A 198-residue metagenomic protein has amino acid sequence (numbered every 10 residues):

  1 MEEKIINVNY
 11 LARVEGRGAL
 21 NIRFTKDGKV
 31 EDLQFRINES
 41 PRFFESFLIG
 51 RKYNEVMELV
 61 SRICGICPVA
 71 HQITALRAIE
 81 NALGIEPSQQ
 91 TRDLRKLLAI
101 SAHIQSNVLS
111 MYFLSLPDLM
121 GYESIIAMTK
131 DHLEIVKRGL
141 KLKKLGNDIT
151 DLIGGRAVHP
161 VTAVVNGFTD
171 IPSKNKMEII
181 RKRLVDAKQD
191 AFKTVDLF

Functional and structural regions predicted by a protein language model:
M1-F198: Active-site bordering "gate/hinge" segments that shape substrate access to catalytic or cofactor-binding pockets
